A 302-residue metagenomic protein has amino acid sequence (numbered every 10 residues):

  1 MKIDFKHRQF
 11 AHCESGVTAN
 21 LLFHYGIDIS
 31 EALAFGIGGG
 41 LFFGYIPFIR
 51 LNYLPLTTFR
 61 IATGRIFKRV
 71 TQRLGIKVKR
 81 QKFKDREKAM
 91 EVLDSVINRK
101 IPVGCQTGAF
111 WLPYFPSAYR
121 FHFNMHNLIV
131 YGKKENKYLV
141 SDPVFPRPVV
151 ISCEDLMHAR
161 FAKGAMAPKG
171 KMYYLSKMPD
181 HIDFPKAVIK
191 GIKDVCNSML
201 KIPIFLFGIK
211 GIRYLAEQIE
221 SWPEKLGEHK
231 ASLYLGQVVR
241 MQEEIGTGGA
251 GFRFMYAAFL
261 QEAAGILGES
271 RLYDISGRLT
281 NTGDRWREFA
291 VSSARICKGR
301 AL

Functional and structural regions predicted by a protein language model:
K2-I29, G40-D180: Conserved active-site-adjacent core of cysteine acyl-enzyme catalytic domains
F23-A32, L260-L267: Short helix-capping/linker segments at secondary-structure and domain boundaries
K82-K88, D180-V188, Y234, K298-L302: Alpha-helix capping and helix-coil boundary motifs
V92, K190-S198, T280-A290: Charged, low-complexity, helix-prone segments enriched in Lys/Glu/Asp/Gln
K133-I245: Noncatalytic regulatory segments and standalone regulatory/sensor domains
M241-L302: Charged, long alpha-helical assembly modules
